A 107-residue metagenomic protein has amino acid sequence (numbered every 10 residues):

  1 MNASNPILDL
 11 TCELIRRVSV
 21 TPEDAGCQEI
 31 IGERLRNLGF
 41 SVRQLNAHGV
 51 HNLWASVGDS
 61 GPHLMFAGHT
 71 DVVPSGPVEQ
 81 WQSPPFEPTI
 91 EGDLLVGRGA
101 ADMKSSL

Functional and structural regions predicted by a protein language model:
M1-A101: Acidic/His- and Gly-rich active-site-bordering loop/insert found across diverse amide/peptide-bond hydrolases
K104-L107: Active-site-proximal alpha-helical scaffold in enzymes
